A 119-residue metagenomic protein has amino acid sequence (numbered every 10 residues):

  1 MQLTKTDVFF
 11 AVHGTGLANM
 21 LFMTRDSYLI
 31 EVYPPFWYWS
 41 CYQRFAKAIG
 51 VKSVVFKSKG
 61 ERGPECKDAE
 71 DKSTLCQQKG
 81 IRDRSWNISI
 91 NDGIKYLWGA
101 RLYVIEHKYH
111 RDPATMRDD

Functional and structural regions predicted by a protein language model:
M1-D119: N-terminal targeting/anchoring "stem" of glycan-biosynthesis enzymes
